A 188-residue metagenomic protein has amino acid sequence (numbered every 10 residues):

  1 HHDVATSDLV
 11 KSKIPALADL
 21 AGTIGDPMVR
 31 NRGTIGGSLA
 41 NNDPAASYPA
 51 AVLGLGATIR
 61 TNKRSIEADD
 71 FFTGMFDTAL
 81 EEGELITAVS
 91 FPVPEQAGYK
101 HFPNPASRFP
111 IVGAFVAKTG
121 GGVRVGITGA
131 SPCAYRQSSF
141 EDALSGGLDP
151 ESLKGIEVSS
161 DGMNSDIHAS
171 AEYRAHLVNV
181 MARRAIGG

Functional and structural regions predicted by a protein language model:
H1-G188: C-terminal structural segment of proteins
